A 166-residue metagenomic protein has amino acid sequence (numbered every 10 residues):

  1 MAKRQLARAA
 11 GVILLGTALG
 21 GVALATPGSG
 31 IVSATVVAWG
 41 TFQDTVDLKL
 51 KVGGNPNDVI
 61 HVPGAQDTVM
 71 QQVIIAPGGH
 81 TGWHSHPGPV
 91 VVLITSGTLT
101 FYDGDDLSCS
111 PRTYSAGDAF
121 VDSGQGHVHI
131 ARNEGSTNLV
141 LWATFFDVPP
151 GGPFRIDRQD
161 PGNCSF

Functional and structural regions predicted by a protein language model:
A2-R4, R8-A9, G16-D67, R112-T113 (+1 more regions): A short, N-terminal "cap"/entry segment at the start of jelly-roll beta-barrel domains of the cupin/DSBH fold
P56, V62-P87: Short, surface-exposed binding/anchoring microloops in extracellular/periplasmic proteins
M70-Q72, V91, P111, A119-V121 (+1 more regions): Conserved hydrophobic/aromatic beta-strand scaffold that supports enzyme active sites
I75, G104-G126: Short acidic-glycine-tyrosine-enriched beta hairpin
T81-H86, D103, P111-R112, R132-N133: Short histidine-centered beta-strand/loop micro-motifs that create catalytic or ligand/metal-coordination sites
H86-L107, A116-D118: Glycine- and acidic-residue-biased ligand/ion/polar-headgroup-sensing regions
S115, G124-G151: Ligand-binding loop in jelly-roll beta-barrel domains
P150, F154-R158: Active-site or metal-binding loop neighborhoods of secreted/extracellular toxin and effector enzymes
